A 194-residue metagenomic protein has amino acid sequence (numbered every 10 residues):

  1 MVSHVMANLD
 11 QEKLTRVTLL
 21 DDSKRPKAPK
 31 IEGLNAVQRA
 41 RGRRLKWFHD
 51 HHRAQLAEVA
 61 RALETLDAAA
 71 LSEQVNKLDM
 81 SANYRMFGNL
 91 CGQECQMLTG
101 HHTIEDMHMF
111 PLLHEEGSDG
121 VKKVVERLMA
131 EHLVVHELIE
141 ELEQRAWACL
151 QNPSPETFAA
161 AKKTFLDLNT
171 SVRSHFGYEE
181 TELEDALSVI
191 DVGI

Functional and structural regions predicted by a protein language model:
M1-I194: Small-residue-biased structural context
